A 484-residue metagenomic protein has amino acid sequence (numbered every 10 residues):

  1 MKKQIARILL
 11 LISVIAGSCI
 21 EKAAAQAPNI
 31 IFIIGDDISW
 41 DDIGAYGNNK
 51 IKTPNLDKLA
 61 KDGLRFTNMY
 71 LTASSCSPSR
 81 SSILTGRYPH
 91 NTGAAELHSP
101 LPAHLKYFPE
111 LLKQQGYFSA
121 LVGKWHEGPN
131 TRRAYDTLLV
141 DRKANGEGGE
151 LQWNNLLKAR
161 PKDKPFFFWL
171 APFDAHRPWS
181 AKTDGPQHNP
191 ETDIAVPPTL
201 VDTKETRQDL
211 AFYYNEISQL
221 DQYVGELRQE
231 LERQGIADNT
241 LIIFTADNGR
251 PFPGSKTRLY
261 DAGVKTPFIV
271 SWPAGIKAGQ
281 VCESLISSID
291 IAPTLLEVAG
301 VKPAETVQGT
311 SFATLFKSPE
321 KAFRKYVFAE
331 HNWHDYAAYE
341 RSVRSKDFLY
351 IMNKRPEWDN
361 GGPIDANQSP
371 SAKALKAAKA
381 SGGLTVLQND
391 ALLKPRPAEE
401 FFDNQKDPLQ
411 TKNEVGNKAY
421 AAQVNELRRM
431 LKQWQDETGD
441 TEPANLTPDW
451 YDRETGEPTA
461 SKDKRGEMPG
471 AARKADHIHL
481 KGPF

Functional and structural regions predicted by a protein language model:
K2-S13, I20-E400, P408-D436, D440-L446 (+1 more regions): Formylglycine-dependent sulfatase
D403: A contiguous binding-surface segment within folded domains or other stable secondary-structure elements
T447-Y451: A glycine-rich phosphate-binding loop feature that marks nucleotide/adenosyl-phosphate handling sites
